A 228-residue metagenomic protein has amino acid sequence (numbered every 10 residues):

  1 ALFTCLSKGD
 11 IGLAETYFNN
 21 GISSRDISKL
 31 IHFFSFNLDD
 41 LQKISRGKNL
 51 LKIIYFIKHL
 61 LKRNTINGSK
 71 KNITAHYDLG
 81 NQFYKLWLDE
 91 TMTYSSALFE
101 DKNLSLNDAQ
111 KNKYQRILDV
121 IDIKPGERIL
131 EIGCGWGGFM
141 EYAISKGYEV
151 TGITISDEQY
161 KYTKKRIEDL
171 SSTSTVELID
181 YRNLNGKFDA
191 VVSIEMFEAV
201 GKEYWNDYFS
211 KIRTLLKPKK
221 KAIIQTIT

Functional and structural regions predicted by a protein language model:
A1-Q110, R116, I123: Feature captures hydrophobic
P125-G133: Conserved class I S-adenosyl-L-methionine
W136-G147: Conserved SAM-binding loop of SAM-dependent methyltransferases across substrates and taxa, primarily the Class I
T163-K164: Conserved SAM-binding loop
D169-Y181: Conserved SAM-binding strand-loop segment of SAM-dependent methyltransferases
R182-V191: A short acidic, Gly/Pro-enriched loop at the edge of an enzyme's catalytic core that lines a small-molecule cofactor
N206-P218: A short glycine-rich, Lys/Arg-flanked "PGG" loop and its adjoining helix->strand segment in the class I
K219-T226: Conserved beta-strand signature within the Rossmann-like core of class I S-adenosyl-L-methionine
